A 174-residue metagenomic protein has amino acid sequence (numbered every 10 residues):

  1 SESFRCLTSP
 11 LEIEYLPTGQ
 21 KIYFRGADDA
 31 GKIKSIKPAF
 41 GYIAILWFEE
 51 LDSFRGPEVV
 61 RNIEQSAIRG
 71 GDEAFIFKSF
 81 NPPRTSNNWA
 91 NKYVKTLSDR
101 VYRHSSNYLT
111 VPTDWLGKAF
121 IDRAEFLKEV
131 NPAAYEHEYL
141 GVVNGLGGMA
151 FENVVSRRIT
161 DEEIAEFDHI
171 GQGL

Functional and structural regions predicted by a protein language model:
S1-A44, V143: Inter-Walker segment of RecA-like/P-loop motor cores
E2-T8, R103, V154-R158: Short secondary-structure junctions
I13-P17, Y93-D99, R158-E166: Short, conserved catalytic or adaptor-binding loops enriched in Gly and charged residues
K32-S35, E64-S66, A90-Y93, D161-E166: Catalytic micro-motifs at enzyme active sites that drive phosphoryl/nucleotidyl and oxygen chemistry
I45-L46, G173: Hydrophobic "anchor" residues on beta-strands that sit immediately upstream of conserved functional sites
E49-L51: Walker B catalytic acidic pair
S53-N131: ASCE P-loop NTPase helicase motor core
T113-L174: ATPase catalytic-site recognition across NTP-hydrolyzing enzymes
